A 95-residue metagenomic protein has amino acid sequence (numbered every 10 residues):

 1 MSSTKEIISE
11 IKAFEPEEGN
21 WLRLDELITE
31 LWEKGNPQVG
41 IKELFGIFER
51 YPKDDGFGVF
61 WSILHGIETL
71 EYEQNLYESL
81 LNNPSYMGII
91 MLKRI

Functional and structural regions predicted by a protein language model:
M1-I11, N36-F48, E71-L81: Amphipathic alpha-helical scaffolding segments comprising HEAT/armadillo-like alpha-solenoid repeats
M1-L27: Long, low-complexity, highly charged intrinsically disordered regions
K12-F14, L24-T29, V59, Q74 (+1 more regions): Extended interaction regions within the primary functional domain
A13-E17, G46-D54, L81-M87: Solenoid-like repeat scaffolds
L22-G35, G58-T69, G88-I95: Structural detector for internal amphipathic alpha-helices that build alpha-solenoid repeat scaffolds
E43-E73: Short hydrophobic interaction/assembly module
N75-I95: Alpha-helical interaction scaffolds
